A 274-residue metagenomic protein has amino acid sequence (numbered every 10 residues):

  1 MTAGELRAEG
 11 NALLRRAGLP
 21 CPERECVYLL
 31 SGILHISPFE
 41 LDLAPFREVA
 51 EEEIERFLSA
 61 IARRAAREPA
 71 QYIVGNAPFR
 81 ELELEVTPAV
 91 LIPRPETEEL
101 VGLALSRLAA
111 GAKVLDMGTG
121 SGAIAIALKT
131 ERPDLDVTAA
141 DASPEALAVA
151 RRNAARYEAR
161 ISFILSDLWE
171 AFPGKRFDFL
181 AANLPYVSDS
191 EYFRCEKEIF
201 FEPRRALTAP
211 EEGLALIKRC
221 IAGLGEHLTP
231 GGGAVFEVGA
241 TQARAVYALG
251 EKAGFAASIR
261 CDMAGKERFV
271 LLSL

Functional and structural regions predicted by a protein language model:
M1-L41, F46-V49: Non-catalytic accessory regions of SAM-dependent methyltransferases
L6, E53, A142, E212 (+1 more regions): Soluble or luminal CAZymes and related metallo-dependent hydrolases
L30-R107: Conserved AdoMet
Q71, V187-S190, T241: Active-site beta-alpha loop architecture of Rossmann-like, nucleotide-cofactor-dependent enzymes
P95-E196, R219: Conserved SAM/SAH cofactor-binding pocket of Class I
Y186-L216: Mobile active-site "lid"/loop adjacent to the S-adenosyl-L-methionine
E211-L272: Conserved Class I SAM-dependent methyltransferase catalytic core
